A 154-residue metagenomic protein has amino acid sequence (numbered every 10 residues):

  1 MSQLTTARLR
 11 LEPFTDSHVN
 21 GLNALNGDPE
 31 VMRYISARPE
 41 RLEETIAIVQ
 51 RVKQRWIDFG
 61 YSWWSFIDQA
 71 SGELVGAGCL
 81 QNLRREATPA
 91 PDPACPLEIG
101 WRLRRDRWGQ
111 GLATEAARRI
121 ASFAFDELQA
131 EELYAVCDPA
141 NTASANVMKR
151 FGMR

Functional and structural regions predicted by a protein language model:
M1-Y34, E44-Q50, I67-R154: Acyl-donor (CoA/ACP) binding surface of acyl/acetyltransferases
K53-S65: A short helix-loop-beta-strand connector motif used in the catalytic cores of GNAT acetyltransferases and, in some
